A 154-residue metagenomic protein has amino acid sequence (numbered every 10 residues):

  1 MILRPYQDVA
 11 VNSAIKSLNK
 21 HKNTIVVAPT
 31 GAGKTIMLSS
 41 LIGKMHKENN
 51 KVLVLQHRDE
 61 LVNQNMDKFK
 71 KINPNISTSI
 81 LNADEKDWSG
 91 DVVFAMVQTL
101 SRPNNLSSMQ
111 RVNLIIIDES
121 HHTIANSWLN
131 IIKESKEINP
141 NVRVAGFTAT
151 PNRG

Functional and structural regions predicted by a protein language model:
M1-V27: Conserved pre-motif I regulatory segment
A14, M37-M45, N65, I131: Hydrophobic residues on the short alpha-helix immediately C-terminal to a glycine-rich phosphate/catalytic loop
K20-I42: Walker A/P-loop
V26, V93-A95, I115: Hydrophobic positions in the central parallel beta-sheet of the AAA+
G43, D59-D84: Conserved helix-turn-beta segment of the N-terminal RecA-like "Helicase ATP-binding" lobe in SF1/SF2 helicases
N50-R58: Conserved RecA-like ASCE P-loop NTPase motor core of nucleic-acid helicases/translocases
S89-P103: Conserved two-lobed SF2 helicase motor
V97-Q98, L106-R153: SF2 helicase catalytic motif II
